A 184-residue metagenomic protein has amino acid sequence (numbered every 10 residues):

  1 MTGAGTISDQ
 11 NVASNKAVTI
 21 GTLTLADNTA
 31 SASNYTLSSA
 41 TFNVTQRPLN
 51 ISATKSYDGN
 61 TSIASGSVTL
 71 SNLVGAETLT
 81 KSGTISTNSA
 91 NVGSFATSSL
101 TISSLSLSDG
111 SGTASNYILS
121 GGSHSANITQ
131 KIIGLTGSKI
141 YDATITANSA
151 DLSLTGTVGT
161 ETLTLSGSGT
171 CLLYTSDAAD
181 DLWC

Functional and structural regions predicted by a protein language model:
M1-S176: Short loop/turn motifs that initiate or flank beta-strands
Y174-C184: Single conserved hydrophobic/aromatic residue that forms the stacking wall/gate of nucleotide- or nucleobase-binding
